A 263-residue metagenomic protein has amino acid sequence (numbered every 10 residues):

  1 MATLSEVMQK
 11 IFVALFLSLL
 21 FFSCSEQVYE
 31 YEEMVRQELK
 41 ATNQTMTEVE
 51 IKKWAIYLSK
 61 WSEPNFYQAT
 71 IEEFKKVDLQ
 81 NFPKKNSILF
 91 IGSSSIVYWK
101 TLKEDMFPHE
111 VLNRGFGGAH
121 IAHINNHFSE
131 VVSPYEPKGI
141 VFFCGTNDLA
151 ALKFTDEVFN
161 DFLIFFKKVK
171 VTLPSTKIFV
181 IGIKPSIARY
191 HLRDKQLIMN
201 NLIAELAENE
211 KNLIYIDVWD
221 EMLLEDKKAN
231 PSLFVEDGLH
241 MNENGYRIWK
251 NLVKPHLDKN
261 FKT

Functional and structural regions predicted by a protein language model:
A2-L4, M8-I88, E104, N260-K262: N-terminal secretory targeting modules
Q27, E38, P83, E130 (+5 more regions): Extracellular glycan-modifying ectodomains
Q80, N86-T101, A119: Catalytic nucleophile-elbow at a beta strand-turn-alpha helix junction centered on a G-D-S/GDSL motif, marking
N81-K85, D105-M106, S133-P134, T172 (+1 more regions): Extracellular/periplasmic catalytic domains that process cell-envelope and extracellular macromolecules
I96-L112, A122-N160, F179, I183-I187: Oxyanion-hole/transition-state-stabilizing segment in secreted/luminal serine hydrolases and related acyltransferases
D156-F165, K195-N200: Charged helix-capping and loop-helix junction motifs
L173-K177: A short helix->loop->beta-strand "cap" motif at the edges of active sites that frequently abuts
I187-T263: Catalytic His-Asp segment of secreted/periplasmic serine-dependent ester chemistry enzymes
